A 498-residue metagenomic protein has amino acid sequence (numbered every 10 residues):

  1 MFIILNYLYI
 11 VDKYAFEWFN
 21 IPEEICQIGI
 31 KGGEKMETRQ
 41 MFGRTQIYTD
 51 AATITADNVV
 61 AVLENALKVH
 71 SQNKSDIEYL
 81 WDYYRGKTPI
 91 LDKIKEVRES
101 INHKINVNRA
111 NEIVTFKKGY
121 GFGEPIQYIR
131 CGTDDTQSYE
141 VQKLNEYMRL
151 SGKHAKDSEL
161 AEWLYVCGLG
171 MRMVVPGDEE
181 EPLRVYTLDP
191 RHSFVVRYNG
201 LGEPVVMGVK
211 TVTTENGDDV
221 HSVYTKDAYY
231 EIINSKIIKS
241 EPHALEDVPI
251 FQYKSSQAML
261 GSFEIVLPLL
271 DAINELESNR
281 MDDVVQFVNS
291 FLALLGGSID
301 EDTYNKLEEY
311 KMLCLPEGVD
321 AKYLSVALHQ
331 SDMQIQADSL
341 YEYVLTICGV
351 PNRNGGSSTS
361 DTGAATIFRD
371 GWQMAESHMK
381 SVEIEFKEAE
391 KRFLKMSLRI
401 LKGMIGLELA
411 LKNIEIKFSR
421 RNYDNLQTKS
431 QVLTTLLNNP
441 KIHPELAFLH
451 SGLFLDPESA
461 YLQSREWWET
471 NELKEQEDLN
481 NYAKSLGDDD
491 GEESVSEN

Functional and structural regions predicted by a protein language model:
F2-L183, D490-N498: Extended, helix-rich architectural segments
T45, T49-A52, E180, G297-E309 (+4 more regions): Charge-rich, acidic-biased intrinsically disordered regions
H154-A161, R280-V288, H329-L426, L436-L437: C-terminal amphipathic alpha-helical
A161, V166, M171-S256: Extended, regular secondary-structure scaffolds
I238-D370, M374: Extended, charged amphipathic alpha-helical segments
Y461-N498: Extended, compositionally biased alpha-helical segments that mediate assembly or anchoring
